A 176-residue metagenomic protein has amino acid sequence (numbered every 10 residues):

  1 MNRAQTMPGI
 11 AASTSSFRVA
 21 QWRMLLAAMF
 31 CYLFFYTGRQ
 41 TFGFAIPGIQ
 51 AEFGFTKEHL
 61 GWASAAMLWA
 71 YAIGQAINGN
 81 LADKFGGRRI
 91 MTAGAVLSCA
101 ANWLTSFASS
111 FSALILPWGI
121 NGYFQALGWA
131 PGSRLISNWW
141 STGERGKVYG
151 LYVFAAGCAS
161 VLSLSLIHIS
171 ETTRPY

Functional and structural regions predicted by a protein language model:
N2-T37: Cytosolic juxtamembrane N-terminal segment immediately preceding the first transmembrane helix of multi-pass
R23-K57: Extracytoplasmic
Y36, Q40, S106, G122-A130 (+1 more regions): Small-residue-rich segments within alpha-helical transmembrane domains of MFS-like 12-TM solute carriers
Q40, L68-A76, S160-V161: Residue-level signature of mid-helix packing/kink "hotspots" within the transmembrane helices of 12-pass Major
I73-F111: Conserved MFS/SLC helix-loop-helix module at the cytosolic interface between two early adjacent transmembrane helices
S110-W118: Short hydrophobic/alpha-helical segments at membrane-entry points of transmembrane helices in Major Facilitator
P117-A155: Cytoplasmic helix-loop-helix junction between adjacent transmembrane helices in 12-TM secondary transporters
H168-Y176: Single conserved hydrophobic/aromatic residue that forms the stacking wall/gate of nucleotide- or nucleobase-binding
